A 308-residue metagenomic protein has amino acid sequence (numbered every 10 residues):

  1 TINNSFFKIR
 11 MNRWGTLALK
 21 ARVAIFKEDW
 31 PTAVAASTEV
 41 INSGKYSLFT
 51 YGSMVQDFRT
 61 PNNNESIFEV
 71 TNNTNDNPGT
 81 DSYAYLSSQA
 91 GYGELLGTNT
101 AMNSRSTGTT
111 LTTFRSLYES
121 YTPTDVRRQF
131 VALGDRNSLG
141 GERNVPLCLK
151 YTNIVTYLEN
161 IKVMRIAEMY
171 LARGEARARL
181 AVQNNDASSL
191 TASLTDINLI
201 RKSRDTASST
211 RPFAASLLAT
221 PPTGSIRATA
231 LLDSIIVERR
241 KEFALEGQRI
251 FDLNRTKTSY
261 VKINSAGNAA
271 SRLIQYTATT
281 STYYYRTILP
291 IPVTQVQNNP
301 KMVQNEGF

Functional and structural regions predicted by a protein language model:
T1-Y85, S120-F308: Acidic/polar-rich alpha-helix caps and helix-coil junctions
V70-T124: C-terminal amphipathic alpha-helical segment
